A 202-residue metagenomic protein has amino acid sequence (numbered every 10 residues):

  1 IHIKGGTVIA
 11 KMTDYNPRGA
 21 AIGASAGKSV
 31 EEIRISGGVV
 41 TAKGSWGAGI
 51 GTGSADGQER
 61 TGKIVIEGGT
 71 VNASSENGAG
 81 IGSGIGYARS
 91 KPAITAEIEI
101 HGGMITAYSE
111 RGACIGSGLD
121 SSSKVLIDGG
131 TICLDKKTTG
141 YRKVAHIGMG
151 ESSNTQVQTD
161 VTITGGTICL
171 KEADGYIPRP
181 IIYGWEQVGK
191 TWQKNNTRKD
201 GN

Functional and structural regions predicted by a protein language model:
I1-M12, I22-G44, I50-S74, S83-Y108 (+3 more regions): Surface-exposed loop/turn motifs in large extracellular/passenger domains
D14-N16: Extracellular beta-rich ligand/substrate-recognition surface
R18, W46, N77: Beta-rich catalytic cores
A48, A79, A113: Glycine-centered loop/turn positions within well-structured domains that cap or flank conserved ligand/cofactor-binding
G175: Copper-binding active sites and cupredoxin-like electron-transfer domains, recognizing His/Cys-rich ligand loops
P178-I181: Short S/T/G/P-enriched beta-strand
